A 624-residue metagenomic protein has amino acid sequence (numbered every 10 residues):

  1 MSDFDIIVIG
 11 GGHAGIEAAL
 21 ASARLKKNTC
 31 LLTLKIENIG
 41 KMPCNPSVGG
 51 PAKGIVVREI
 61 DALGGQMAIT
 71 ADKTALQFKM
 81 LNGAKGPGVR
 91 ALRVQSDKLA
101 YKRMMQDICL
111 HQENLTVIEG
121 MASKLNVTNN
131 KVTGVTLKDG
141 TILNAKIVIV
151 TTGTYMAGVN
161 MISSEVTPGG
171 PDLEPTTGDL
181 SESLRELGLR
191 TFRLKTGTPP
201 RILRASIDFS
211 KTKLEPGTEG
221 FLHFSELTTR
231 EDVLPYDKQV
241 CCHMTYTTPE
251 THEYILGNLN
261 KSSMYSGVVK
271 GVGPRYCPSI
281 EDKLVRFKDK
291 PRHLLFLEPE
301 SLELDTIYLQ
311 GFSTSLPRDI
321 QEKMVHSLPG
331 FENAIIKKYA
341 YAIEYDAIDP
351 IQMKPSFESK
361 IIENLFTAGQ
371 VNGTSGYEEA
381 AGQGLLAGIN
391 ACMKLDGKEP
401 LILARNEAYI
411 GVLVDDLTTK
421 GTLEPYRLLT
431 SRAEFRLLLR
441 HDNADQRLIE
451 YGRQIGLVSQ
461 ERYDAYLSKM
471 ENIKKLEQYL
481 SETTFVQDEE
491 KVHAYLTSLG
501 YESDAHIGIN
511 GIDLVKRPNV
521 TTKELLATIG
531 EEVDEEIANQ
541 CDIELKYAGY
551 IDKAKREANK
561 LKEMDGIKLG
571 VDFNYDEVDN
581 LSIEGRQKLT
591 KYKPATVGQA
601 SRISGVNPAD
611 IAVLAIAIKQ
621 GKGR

Functional and structural regions predicted by a protein language model:
S2-A14: Beta1/beta-strand and adjacent pyrophosphate-binding region of the FAD-binding site in flavoprotein oxidoreductases
S2-F4, K138-I147: Core beta-strand elements of the Rossmann-like FAD/NAD(P) dinucleotide-binding domain in flavoenzyme oxidoreductases
I9, I142-G153: Short hydrophobic core segments
I16, L20-T128, T151-P168, D172-P175 (+3 more regions): Conserved N-terminal/central alpha/beta ligand/cofactor-binding core
E37, E182-E322, T419-V492, L496-I507 (+1 more regions): An anion/pyrophosphate-binding glycine-rich loop and adjacent beta-alpha core in soluble alpha-beta enzymes
N126-I142: Conserved beta-strand-loop-beta-strand element in the redox core of flavoprotein oxidoreductases
Y308-T374, I402-D415, E535-K588, K593: A glycine-rich dinucleotide-binding beta-alpha-beta segment and adjacent secondary-structure elements that constitute
R432, I449-A612, I616-R624: Extended, charge-enriched "interface" segments that sit outside catalytic cores
